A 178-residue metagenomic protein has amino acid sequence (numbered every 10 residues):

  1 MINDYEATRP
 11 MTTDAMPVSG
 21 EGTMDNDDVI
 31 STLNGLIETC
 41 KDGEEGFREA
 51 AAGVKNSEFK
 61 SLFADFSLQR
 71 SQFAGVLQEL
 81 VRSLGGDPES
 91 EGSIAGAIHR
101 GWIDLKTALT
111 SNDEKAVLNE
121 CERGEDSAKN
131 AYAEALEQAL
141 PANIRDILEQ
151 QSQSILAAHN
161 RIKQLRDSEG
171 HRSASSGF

Functional and structural regions predicted by a protein language model:
I2-D14, G20, M24-N26, E149 (+3 more regions): Low-complexity, polar/amphipathic intrinsically disordered segments that mediate membrane, lipid-surface
R9-P17, V76-K129: Carboxylate-rich helix-loop segments that flank metal/cofactor sites and access channels in metalloenzymes
E21-K55, K115-A139: Alpha-helical bundle segments that constitute or directly flank the non-heme di-iron/ferroxidase center
D28-L36, S57-G75, E114-L118, N143-I155: Alpha-helical scaffold segments that form or flank carboxylate-/histidine-based iron centers
I30, N34-I37, K41, S67 (+7 more regions): Generic structural concept
E44, A74, Q78-V81, W102 (+4 more regions): A structural signal for well-ordered alpha-helices, especially hydrophobic packing surfaces of coiled-coils
E58-A95, A158, I162-L165: Conserved alpha-helical segments that form or flank metal/cofactor-binding pockets of metalloenzymes
E120-F178: Preference for long, well-ordered alpha-helical segments
